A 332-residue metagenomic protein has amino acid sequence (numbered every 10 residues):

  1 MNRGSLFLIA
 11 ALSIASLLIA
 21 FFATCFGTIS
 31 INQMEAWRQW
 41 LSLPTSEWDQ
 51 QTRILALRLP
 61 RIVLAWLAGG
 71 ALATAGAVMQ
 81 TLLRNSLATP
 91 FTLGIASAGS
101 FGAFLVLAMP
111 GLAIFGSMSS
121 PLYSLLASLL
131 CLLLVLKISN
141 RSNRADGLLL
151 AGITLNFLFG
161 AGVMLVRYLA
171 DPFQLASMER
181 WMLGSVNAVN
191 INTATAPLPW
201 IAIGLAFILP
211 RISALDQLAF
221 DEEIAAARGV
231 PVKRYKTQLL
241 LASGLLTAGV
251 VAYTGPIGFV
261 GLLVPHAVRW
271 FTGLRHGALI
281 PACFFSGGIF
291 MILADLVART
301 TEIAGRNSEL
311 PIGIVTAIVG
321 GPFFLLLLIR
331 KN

Functional and structural regions predicted by a protein language model:
M1-N332: Alpha-helical transmembrane segments in inner-membrane proteins
